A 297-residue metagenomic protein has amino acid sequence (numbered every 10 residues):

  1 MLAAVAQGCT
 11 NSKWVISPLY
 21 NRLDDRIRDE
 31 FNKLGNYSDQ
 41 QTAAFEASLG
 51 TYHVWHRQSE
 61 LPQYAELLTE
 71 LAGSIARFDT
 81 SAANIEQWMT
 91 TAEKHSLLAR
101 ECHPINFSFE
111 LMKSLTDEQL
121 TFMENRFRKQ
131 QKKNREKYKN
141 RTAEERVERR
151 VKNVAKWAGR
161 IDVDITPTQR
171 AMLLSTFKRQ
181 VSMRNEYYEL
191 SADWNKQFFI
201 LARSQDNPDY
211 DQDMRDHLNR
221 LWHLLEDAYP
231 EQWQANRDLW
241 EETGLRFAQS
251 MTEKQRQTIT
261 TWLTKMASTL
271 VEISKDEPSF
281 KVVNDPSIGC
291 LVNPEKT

Functional and structural regions predicted by a protein language model:
M1-A3: Sec-dependent N-terminal signal peptides
V5-G8: C-terminal motif of bacterial Sec signal peptides marking the signal peptidase cleavage site
T10-T297: Charge-rich (acidic/polar
